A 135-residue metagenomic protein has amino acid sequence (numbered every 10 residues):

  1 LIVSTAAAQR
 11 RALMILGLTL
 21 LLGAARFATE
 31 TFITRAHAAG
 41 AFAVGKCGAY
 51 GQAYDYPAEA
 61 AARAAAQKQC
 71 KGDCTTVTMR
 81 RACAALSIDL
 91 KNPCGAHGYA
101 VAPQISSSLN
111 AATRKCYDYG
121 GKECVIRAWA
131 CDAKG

Functional and structural regions predicted by a protein language model:
L1-Q9: N-terminal secretory signal peptides that target proteins for export/translocation
T5, R26, Y99-A100: Aromatic-residue detector
A8, M14-I15, P57, P103: Hydrophobic alpha-helical context, especially transmembrane and signal-peptide helices
R10-A12, F27, A36: Positively charged, low-complexity intrinsically disordered regions
M14-E30: Bacterial N-terminal signal peptides
E30-G135: Secreted/extracellular ectodomain signature
